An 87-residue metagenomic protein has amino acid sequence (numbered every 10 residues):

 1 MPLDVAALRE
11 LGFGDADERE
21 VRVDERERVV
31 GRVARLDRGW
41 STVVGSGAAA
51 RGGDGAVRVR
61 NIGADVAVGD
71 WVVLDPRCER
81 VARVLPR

Functional and structural regions predicted by a protein language model:
M1-R87: N-terminal accessory targeting/assembly segments
